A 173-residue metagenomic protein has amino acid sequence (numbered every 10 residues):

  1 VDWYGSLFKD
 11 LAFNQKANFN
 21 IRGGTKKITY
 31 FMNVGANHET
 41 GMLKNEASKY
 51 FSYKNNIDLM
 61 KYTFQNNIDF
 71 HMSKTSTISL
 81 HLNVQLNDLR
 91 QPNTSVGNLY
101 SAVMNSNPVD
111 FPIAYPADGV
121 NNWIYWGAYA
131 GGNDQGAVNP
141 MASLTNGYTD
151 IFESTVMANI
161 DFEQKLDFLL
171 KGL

Functional and structural regions predicted by a protein language model:
W3-G35, E39-M42, N55-G136, T149-I151: Flexible loop and strand-edge segments within Gram-negative outer membrane beta-barrel domains
N18, Q65, M157-N159, E163: Membrane-embedded beta-strand positions in outer-membrane beta-barrel channels/transporters
M42-Y50: Short acidic, glycine/proline-rich loop/turn micro-motifs
A137-S143: Short glycine/proline-rich turn/loop motifs
L144-Y148: Individual transmembrane alpha-helix segments
L170-L173: Short, intrinsically disordered, charge-balanced linker/junction segments flanking boundaries in proteins
